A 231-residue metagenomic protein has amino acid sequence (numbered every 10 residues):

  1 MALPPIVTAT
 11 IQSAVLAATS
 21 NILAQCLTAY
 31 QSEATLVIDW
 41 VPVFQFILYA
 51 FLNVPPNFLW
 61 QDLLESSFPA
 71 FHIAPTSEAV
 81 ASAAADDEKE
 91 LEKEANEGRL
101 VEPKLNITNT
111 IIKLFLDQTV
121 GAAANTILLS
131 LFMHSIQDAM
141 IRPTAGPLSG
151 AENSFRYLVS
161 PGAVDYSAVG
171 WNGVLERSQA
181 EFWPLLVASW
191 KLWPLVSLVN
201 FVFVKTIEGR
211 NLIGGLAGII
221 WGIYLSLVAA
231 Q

Functional and structural regions predicted by a protein language model:
M1, E33-V37, E97-T108, I112 (+1 more regions): Juxtamembrane membrane-interface segments at transmembrane-helix boundaries in membrane proteins
P5-A29, D39-S77, A81, N106-A139 (+1 more regions): Alpha-helical transmembrane segments of eukaryotic organelle membrane transporters and related multi-pass membrane
H72-P103, P143-G170: Intrinsically disordered, low-complexity domain-flanking/linker segments in eukaryotic proteins, enriched
G98, G121, G146, G150 (+5 more regions): Residue-identity detector for glycine
L129-S189, L195-V196: An amphipathic alpha-helical core segment
